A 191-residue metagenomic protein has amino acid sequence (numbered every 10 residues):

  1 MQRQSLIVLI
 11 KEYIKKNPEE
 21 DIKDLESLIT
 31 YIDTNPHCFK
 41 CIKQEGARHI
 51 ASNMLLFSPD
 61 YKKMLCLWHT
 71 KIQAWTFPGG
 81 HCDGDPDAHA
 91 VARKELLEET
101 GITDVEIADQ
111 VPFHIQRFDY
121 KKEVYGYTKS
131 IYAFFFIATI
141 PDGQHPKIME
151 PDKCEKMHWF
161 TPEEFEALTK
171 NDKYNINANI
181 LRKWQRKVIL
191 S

Functional and structural regions predicted by a protein language model:
M1-E12, Q73-A74, E150-S191: Nudix hydrolase/Nudix homology domain
M1-E19, P86-E98, T103: N-terminal short leaders/motifs
M1-V8, M64-F77, H81-D85: Short N-terminal signal/transit or membrane-insertion segments and the immediately adjacent low-complexity/disordered
Q2, I29-T30, Y127: An acidic, glycine-rich, mixed-charge low-complexity segment common to nucleic-acid enzymes
V8, E12-Y13, N35-C38, D104-E123 (+1 more regions): Amphipathic, soluble alpha/beta structural segments
E12-N53: Acidic, metal-coordinating catalytic segment for phosphate/diphosphate chemistry, firing primarily on the Nudix
C38-F77: N-terminal strand-loop-strand
C82-I176: Unchanged
